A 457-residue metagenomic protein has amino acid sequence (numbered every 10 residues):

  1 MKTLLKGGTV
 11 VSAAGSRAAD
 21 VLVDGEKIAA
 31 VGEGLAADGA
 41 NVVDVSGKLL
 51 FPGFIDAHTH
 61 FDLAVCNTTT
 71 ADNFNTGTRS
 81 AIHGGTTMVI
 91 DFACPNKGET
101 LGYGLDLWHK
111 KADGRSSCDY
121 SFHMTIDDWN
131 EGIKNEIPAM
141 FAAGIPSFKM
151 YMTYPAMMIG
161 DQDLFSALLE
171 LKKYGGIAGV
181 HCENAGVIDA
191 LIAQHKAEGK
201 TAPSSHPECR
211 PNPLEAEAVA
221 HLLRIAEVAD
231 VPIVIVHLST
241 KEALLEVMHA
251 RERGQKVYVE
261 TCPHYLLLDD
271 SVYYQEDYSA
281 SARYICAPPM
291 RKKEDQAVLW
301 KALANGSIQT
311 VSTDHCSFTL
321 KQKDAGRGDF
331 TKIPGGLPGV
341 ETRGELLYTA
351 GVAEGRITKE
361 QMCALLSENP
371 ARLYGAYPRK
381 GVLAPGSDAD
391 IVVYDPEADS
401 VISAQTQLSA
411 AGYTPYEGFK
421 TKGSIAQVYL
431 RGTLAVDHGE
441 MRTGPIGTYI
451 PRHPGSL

Functional and structural regions predicted by a protein language model:
M1-L4, T9-G53: Histidine-rich, glycine-flanked metal-binding segment
G8, E26, G47, H58 (+14 more regions): Divalent metal-coordination and catalytic microenvironments
V45-R115, G132: Metal-associated gating/positioning segment near the N- to mid-region
T86-M88, C118, P146, Q309: Short acidic/polar active-site loop segments enriched in Thr and Asp
G102-C118, S166-V180: Alpha-helix-loop-beta-strand connector modules within alpha/beta enzyme cores
N135-V311: Histidine/acidic residue-rich metal-binding segments in metalloenzymes
T201-P232, R283-Y284, N305, Q309-V311 (+1 more regions): His/Asp/Glu-enriched, well-ordered alpha-helical/loop segment that forms or immediately abuts the divalent-metal
A325-D329, P385-P451: C-terminal cap of metal-dependent C-N hydrolases
